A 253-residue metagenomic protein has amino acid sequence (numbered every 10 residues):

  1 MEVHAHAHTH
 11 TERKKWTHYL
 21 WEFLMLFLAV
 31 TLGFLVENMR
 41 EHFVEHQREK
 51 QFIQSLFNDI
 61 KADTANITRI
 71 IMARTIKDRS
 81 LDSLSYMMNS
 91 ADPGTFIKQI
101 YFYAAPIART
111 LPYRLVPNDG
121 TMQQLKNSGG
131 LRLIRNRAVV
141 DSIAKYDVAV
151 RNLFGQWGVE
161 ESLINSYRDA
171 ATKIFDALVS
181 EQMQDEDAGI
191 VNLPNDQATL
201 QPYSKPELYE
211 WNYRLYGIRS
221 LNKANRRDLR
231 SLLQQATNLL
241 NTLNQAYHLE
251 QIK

Functional and structural regions predicted by a protein language model:
M1-T17, N38-K253: Long, hydrophobic alpha-helical segments that serve as membrane-spanning/inserting helices
E22-L35: Hydrophobic membrane-insertion alpha-helices, especially the h-region of bacterial N-terminal signal peptides
